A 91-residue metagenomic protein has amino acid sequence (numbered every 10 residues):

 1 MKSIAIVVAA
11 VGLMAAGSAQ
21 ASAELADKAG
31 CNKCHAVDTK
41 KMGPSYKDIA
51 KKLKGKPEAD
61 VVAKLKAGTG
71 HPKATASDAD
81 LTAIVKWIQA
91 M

Functional and structural regions predicted by a protein language model:
M1-Q20: Classic N-terminal secretory signal peptides
A5, G17-S18, A29, P57 (+2 more regions): Generic low-complexity, intrinsically disordered sequence content enriched in small uncharged/hydrophobic residues
A5, S22-A23, S77-D78: Short, structured coil/loop segments at alpha-helix boundaries
Q20-A36: Sequence/structural segment immediately N-terminal to covalent heme-attachment motifs in c-type and related
K33, K41-K54, D60-M91: Axial heme c-ligation environment in periplasmic c-type cytochrome domains
